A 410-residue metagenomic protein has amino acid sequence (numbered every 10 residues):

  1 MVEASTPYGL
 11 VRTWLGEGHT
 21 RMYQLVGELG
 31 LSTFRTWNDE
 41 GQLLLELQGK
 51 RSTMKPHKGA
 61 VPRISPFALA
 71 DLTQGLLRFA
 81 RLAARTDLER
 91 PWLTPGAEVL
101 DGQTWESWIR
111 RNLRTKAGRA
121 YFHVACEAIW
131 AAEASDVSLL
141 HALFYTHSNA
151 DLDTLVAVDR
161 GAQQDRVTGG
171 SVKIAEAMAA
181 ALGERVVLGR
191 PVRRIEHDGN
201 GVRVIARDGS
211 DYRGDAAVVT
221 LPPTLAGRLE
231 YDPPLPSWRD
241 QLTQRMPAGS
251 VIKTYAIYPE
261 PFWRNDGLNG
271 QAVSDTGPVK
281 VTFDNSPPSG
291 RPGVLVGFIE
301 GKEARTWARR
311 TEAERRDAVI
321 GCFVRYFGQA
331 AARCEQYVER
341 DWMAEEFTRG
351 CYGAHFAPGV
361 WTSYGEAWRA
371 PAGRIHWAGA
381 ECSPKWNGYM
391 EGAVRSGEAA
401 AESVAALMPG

Functional and structural regions predicted by a protein language model:
M1-R85, S363: N-terminal glycine-rich phosphate/pyrophosphate-binding loop and immediately adjacent elements
S5-L15, P91-V99, R160-T168, D240-P247 (+3 more regions): Active-site rim elements
S52-T53, I64, D87, T94-A97 (+4 more regions): Rossmann-like dinucleotide-binding core of oxidoreductases
D87-P191, G199-G201, T220, E230 (+2 more regions): Active-site/ligand-binding neighborhood in enzyme catalytic cores
G201-R203, T220, R228-L229, G249-V251 (+1 more regions): Conserved flavin/dinucleotide-binding core of flavoenzymes
R207-A216: Core beta-strand elements of the Rossmann-like FAD/NAD(P) dinucleotide-binding domain in flavoenzyme oxidoreductases
A217-W238: Flavin (primarily FAD) binding-site architecture
W238-D266: Central beta-strand plus flanking loop segment that forms part of the substrate or channel wall within the catalytic
